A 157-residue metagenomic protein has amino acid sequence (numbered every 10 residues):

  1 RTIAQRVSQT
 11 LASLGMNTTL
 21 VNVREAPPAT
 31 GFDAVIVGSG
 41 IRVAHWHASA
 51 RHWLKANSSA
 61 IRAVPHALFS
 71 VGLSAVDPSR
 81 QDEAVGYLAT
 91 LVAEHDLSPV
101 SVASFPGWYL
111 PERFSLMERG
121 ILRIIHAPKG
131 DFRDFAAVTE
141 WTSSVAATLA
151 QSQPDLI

Functional and structural regions predicted by a protein language model:
T2, R6-T19, G31-A34, S39-I157: FMN-binding flavodoxin-like domain, especially the glycine-rich phosphate-binding loop
N22: Short loop/edge segments at beta-strand edges and connector loops that shape dinucleotide/nucleotide cofactor-binding
A26-T30: Short amphipathic alpha-helix with an adjacent loop that forms part of the alpha/beta core around
